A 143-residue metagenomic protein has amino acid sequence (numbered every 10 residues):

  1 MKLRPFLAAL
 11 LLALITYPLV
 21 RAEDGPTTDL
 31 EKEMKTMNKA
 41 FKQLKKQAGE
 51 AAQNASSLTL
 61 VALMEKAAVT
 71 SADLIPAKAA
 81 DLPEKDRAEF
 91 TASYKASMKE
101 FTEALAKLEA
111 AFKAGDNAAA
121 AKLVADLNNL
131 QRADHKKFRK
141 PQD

Functional and structural regions predicted by a protein language model:
M1-P5: Positively charged n-region of N-terminal signal peptides that target proteins for export
A8-T16: Bacterial N-terminal signal peptides
A22-L60, P141-D143: Immediate post-signal-peptide N-terminus of mature secreted/exported proteins
G25-D29, G49-A52, S56, D86-S93 (+2 more regions): Non-transmembrane, amphipathic alpha-helical segments
K32, T36-K39, Q43, T59 (+6 more regions): Charged, amphipathic alpha-helical oligomerization/scaffolding segments
K46-P83: Alpha-helical segments in soluble extracytoplasmic regions
P76-K113: Long, amphipathic, charge-rich alpha-helical segments that form helical bundles/coiled-coils
E103-D143: C-terminal amphipathic alpha-helix
